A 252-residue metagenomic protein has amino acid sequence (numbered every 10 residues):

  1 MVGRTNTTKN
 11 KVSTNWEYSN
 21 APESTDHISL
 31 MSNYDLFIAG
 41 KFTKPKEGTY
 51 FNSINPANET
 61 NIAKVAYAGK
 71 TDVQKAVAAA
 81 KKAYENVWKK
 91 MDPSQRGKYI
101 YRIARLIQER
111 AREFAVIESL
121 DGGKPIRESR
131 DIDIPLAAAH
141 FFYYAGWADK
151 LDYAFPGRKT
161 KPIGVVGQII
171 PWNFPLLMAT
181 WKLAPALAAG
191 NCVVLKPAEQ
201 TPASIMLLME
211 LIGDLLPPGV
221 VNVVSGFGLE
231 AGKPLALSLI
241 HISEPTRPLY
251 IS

Functional and structural regions predicted by a protein language model:
M1-V65, K98, R102, A139 (+1 more regions): Terminal low-complexity tails and localization/encapsulation signals of metabolic enzymes
F37-I38, N52-N55, N61-K75, L216-V220 (+2 more regions): Histidine- and aromatic-rich ligand-binding microenvironments
P45, S119, T180, T201 (+1 more regions): Ser/Thr-centric signal marking residues that sit in or immediately flank functional binding/regulatory motifs
T60-L151: Glycine-rich loop-to-alpha-helix module at the N-terminal edge of alpha/beta enzyme cores
G122, F142-A145, I212, L216 (+1 more regions): Hydrophobic aliphatic residues
K150-S243: Rossmann-like NAD(P) dinucleotide-binding subdomain of oxidoreductase/dehydrogenase enzymes
P245-R247, I251-S252: Positively charged, low-complexity/disordered segments
